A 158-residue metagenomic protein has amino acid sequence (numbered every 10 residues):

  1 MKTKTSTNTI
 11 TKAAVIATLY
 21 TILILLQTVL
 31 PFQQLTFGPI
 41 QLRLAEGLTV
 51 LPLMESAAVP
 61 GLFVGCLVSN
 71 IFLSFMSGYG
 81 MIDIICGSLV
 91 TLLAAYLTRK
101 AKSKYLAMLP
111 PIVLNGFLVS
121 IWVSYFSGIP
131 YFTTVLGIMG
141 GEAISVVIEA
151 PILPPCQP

Functional and structural regions predicted by a protein language model:
K2-A57: Hydrophobic transmembrane alpha-helices
K2-S6, F63, S127-F132: Juxtamembrane loop-helix boundary motifs flanking transmembrane segments in multi-pass membrane proteins
T9, A13-A17, A57, G61 (+4 more regions): Small-residue packing motifs within transmembrane alpha-helices
L25-G38, G47, L67-P158: Membrane-embedded alpha-helical hairpins and interfacial helices in multi-pass inner-membrane proteins
L53-F75: Membrane-helix boundary elements
